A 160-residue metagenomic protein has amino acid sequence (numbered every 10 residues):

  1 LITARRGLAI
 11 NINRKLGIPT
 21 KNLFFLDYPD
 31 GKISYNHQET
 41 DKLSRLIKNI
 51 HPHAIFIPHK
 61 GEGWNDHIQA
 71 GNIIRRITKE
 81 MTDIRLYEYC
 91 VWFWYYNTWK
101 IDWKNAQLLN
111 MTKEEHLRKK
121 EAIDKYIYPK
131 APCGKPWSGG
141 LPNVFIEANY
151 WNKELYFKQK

Functional and structural regions predicted by a protein language model:
L1-E88, L117, E121-D124, W137-Y150 (+1 more regions): Active-site beta-strand->loop->alpha-helix modules in alpha/beta enzyme cores, enriched in Gly/His/Asp(Glu)
Y28, V91, M111-K113: Active-site donor-binding loop signature of nucleotide-sugar glycosyltransferases
M81-N105: Short, flexible loop segments at boundaries between secondary-structure elements
Y96-V144: A conserved mid-domain beta-alpha-beta active-site/ligand-binding segment of alpha/beta enzyme cores
